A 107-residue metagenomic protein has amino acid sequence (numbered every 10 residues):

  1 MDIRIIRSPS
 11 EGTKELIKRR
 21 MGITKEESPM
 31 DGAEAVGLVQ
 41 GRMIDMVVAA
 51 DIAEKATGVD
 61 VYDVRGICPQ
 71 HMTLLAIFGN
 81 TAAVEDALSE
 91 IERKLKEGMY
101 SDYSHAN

Functional and structural regions predicted by a protein language model:
M1-M72, F78-N107: Long, contiguous binding/interaction regions
